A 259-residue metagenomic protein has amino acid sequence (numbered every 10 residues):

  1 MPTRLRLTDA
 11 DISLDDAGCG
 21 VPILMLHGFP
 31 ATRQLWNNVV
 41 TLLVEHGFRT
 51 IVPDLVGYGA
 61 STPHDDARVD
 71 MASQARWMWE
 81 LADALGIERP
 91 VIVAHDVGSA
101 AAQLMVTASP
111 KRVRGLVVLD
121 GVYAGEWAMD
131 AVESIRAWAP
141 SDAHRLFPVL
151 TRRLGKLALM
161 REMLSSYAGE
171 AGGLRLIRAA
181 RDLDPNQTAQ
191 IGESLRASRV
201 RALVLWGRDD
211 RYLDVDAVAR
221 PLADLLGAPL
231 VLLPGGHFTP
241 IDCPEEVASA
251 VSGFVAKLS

Functional and structural regions predicted by a protein language model:
M1-I23, E45-F48, I87-E88, P229-L232 (+1 more regions): Alpha/beta-hydrolase fold catalytic core
D15-A60: Conserved HGGG/HGGXW glycine-rich cap/lid loop of the alpha/beta-hydrolase fold
E45, V52-V93, S249: Active-site loop/oxyanion-hole signature of alpha/beta-hydrolase fold enzymes
A94, G98, A102: Gly/Ala-rich beta-loop-alpha elbow adjacent to hydrolase catalytic centers
Q103, T107, R114-H144: Flexible "cap/lid" loop of the alpha/beta hydrolase fold
A143-V200: Conserved alpha/beta-hydrolase catalytic His-Asp/Glu region
L203-G235: Conserved loop-alpha-helix segment in the C-terminal half of the alpha/beta-hydrolase fold that carries the catalytic
G236-A248: Catalytic histidine-centered segment of alpha/beta-hydrolase-like enzymes
